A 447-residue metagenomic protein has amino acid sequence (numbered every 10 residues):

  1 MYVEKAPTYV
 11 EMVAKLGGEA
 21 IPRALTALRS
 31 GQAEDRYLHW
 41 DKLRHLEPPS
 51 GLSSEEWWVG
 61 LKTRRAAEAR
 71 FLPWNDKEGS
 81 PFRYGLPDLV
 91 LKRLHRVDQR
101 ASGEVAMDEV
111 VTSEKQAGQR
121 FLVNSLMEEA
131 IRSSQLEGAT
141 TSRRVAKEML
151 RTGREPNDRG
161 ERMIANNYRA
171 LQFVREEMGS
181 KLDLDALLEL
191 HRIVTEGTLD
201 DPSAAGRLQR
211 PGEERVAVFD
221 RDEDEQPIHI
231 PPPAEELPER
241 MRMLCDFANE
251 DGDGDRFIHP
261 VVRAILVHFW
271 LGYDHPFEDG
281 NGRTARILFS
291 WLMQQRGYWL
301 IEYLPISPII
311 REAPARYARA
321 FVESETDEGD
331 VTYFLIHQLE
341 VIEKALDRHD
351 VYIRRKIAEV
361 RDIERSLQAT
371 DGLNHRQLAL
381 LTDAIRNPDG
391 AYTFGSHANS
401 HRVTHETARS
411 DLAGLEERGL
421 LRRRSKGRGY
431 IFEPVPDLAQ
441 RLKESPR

Functional and structural regions predicted by a protein language model:
M1-R447: FIC/Doc superfamily catalytic core
